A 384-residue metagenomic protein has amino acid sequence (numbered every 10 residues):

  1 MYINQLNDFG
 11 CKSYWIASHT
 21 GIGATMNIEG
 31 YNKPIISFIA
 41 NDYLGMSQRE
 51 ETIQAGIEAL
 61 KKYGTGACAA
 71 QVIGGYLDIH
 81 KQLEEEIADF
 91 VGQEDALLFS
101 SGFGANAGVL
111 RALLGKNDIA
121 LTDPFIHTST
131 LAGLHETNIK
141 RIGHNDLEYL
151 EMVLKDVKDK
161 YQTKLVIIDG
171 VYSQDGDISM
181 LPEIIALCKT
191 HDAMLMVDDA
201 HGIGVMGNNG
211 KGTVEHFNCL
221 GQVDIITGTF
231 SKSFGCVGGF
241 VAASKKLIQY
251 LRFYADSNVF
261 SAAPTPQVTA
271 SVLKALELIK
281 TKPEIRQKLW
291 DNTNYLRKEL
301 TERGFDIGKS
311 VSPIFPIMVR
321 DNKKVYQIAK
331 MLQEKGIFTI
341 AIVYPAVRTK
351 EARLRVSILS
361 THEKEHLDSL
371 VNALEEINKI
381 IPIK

Functional and structural regions predicted by a protein language model:
Y2-Y63, A193: N-terminal "arm"/small-domain region of PLP-dependent enzymes with the aminotransferase-like
D42, H144-V197: Active-site phosphate-binding strand-loop segment of PLP-dependent enzymes
Q54, E58, K62, E85 (+3 more regions): PLP-dependent enzyme catalytic core of the Aspartate aminotransferase-like
Q54-S101, T293: Conserved N-terminal alpha-helix of the aminotransferase class I/II PLP-enzyme fold
V109-T128: Conserved PLP-anchoring active-site segment centered on the Schiff-base-forming lysine
E215-Y250: Active-site PLP attachment segment
A263-K282, K288, N292, T301: Structural motif of enzymes handling amino- and sulfur-group chemistry
Q287-L296, T301-G336, I358-S360: Conserved PLP-binding catalytic core of the aspartate aminotransferase-like
